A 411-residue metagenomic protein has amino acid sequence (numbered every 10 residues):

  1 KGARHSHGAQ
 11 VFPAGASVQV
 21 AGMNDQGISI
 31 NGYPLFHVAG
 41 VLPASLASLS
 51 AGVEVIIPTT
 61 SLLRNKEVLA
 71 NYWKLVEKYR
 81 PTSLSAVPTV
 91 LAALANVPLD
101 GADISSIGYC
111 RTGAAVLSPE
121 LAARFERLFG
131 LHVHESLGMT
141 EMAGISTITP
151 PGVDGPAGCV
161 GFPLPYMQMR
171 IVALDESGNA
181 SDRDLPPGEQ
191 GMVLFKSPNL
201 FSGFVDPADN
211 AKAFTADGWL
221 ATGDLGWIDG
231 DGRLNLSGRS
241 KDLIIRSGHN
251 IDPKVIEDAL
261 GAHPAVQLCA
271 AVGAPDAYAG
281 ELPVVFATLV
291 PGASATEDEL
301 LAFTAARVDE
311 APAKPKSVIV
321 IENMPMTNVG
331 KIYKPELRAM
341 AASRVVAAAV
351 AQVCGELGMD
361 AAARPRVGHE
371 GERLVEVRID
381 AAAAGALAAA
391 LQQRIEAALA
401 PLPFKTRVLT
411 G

Functional and structural regions predicted by a protein language model:
K1-P13: Conserved AMP-binding A3 loop
K1-R4, S29, L35, V76 (+6 more regions): Conserved S/T- and glycine-rich ATP-binding loop of Class I adenylate-forming
V11-I28, F36-T82: Conserved AMP-binding/adenylation subdomain of ANL enzymes
G27, P58, A86, G108-G113 (+4 more regions): Conserved AMP-binding/adenylate-forming
W73-V76, G101-I104, P151-G155, A287: Short, hinge-like loop/turn segments at secondary-structure boundaries
E77, L84, S197, S202-G203 (+6 more regions): AMP-binding/adenylate-forming catalytic core of the ANL superfamily
S106, G130, Y166, D209 (+3 more regions): Glycine-centered tight turns that cap/initiate beta-strands
K316-I319, L402-G411: A short amphipathic beta-strand at an alpha->beta junction
